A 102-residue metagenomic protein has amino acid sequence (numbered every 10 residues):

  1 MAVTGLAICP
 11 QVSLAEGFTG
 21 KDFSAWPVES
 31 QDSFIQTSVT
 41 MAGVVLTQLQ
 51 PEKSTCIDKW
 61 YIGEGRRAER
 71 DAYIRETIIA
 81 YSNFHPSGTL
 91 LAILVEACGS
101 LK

Functional and structural regions predicted by a protein language model:
M1-T4: Sec-dependent N-terminal signal peptides
C9-P10: N-terminal signal peptide c-region/cleavage motif recognized by signal peptidases
S13-K53: N-terminal secretory signal peptides
G17-G20, V45-K102: Compact alpha-helical subdomains of small soluble proteins
